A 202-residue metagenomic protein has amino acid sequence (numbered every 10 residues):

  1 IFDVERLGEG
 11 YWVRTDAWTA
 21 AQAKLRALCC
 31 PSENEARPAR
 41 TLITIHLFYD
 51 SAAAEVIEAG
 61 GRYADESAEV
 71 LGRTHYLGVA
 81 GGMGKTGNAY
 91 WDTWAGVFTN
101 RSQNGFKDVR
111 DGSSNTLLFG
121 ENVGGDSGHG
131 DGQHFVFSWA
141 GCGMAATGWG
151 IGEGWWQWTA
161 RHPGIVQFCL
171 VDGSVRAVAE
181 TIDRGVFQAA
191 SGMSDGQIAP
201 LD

Functional and structural regions predicted by a protein language model:
I1-D202: Surface-exposed loop/linker segments characteristic of extracytoplasmic
